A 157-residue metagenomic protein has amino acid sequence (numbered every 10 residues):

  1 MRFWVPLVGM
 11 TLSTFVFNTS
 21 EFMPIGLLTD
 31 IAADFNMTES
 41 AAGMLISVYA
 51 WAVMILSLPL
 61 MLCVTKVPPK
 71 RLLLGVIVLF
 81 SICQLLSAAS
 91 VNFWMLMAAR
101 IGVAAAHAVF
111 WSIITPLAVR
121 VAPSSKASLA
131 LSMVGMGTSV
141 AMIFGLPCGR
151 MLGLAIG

Functional and structural regions predicted by a protein language model:
P6-E39: Extracytoplasmic
F22, A50-L58, M142-I143: Residue-level signature of mid-helix packing/kink "hotspots" within the transmembrane helices of 12-pass Major
N36, P68, A89-M95, A106: Helix-breaking motifs and short loop linkers at transmembrane-helix boundaries and internal kinks in secondary membrane
I55-V91: Conserved MFS/SLC helix-loop-helix module at the cytosolic interface between two early adjacent transmembrane helices
C83, W94-G102: Paired small-residue
M95, M133-G157: Helix-loop-helix hairpin linking two adjacent transmembrane segments in secondary transporters
A99-G137: Cytoplasmic helix-loop-helix junction between adjacent transmembrane helices in 12-TM secondary transporters
